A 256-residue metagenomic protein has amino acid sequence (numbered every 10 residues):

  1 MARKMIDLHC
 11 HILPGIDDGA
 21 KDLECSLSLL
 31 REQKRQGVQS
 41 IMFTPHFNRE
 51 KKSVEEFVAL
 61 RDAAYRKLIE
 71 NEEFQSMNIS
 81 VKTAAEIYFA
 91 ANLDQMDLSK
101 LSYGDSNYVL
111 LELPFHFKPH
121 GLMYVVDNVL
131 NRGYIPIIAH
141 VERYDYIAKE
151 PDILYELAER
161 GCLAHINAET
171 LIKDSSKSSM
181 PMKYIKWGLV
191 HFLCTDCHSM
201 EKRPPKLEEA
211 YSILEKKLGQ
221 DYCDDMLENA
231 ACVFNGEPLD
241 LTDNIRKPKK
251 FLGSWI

Functional and structural regions predicted by a protein language model:
M1-M77: An N-terminally biased module of ancient metal coordination in phosphate/nucleic-acid-related enzymes
I6-L8, M42-T44, K82-A85, I137-A139 (+2 more regions): Active-site neighborhood of phospho(di)ester-bond hydrolases with catalytic His/Asp-centered motifs
H11-L13, H46, A84-A90, P114-H116 (+4 more regions): Active-site beta-loop-alpha junctions enriched in small/polar residues
K34, L130, I185-K186: Non-catalytic positions within long, well-ordered alpha-helices that form the structural scaffold/packing of enzyme
K52-H165, L241-I256: Extended substrate/RNA-proximal surfaces in nucleic-acid metabolism proteins
K52-R61, Q75-S80, K202-N229: Short acidic, glycine/proline-enriched helix-loop-strand junctions
L189-P205: Short acidic/histidine-rich active-site segments
Y211-I256: Mid-to-C-terminal alpha-helical segments outside catalytic/metal-binding sites
